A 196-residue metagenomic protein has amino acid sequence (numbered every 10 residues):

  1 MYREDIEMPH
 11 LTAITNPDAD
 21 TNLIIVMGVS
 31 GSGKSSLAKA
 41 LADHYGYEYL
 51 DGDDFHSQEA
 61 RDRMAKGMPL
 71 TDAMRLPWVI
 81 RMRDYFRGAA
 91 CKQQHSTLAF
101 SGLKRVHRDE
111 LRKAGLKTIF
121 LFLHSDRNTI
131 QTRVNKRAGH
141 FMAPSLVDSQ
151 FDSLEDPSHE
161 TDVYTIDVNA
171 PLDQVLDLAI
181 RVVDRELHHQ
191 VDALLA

Functional and structural regions predicted by a protein language model:
M1-N22: Extreme N-terminal, non-catalytic leader segments that precede Walker-type/kinase nucleotide-binding cores
V26: Hydrophobic anchor at the beta1->P-loop junction of P-loop NTPases
V29: P-loop (Walker A) phosphate-binding loop of NTP-binding proteins
S32, K39-R83: Conserved substrate/cofactor phosphate-moiety recognition/catalytic segment in nucleotide-dependent phosphotransferases
H56, G102-K104, S125-T129, P171: Conserved nucleotide-binding/hydrolysis micro-motifs of P-loop NTPases
A73-L116, L123: Glycine-rich phosphate-binding loop used to anchor ATP phosphates in small-molecule kinases, encompassing both
A114-V134, I166: Conserved phosphate-donor/acceptor-positioning beta-strand/loop module used by diverse small-molecule
K136-L178, E186: Small-molecule kinase domains that catalyze NTP-dependent phosphoryl transfer to phosphate-bearing small molecules
